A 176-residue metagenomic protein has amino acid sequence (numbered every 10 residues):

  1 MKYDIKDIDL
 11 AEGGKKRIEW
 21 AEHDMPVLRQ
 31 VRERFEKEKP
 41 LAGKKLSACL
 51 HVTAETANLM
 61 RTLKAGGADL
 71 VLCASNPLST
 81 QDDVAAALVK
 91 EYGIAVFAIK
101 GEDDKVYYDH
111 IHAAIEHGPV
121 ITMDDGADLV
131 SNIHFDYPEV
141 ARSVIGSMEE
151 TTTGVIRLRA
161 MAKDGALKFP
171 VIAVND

Functional and structural regions predicted by a protein language model:
K2-L41, S75-S79, A85-D176: Glycine/serine-rich phosphate-binding loop and adjoining beta1-alpha1 elements at the start of nucleotide-handling
E36-K44, K64, A68: N-terminal alpha-helical transmembrane segments of multi-pass membrane transport and channel/translocase proteins
K45-A54: Short, glycine-rich nucleotide/cofactor-binding loops
T53-G67: Histidine-anchored nucleotide/phosphate-binding helix
A54, S79-T80: Residue-level recognition of alpha-helix initiation/capping sites
K64-D69, V89-G93: Short helix-loop-beta junction
